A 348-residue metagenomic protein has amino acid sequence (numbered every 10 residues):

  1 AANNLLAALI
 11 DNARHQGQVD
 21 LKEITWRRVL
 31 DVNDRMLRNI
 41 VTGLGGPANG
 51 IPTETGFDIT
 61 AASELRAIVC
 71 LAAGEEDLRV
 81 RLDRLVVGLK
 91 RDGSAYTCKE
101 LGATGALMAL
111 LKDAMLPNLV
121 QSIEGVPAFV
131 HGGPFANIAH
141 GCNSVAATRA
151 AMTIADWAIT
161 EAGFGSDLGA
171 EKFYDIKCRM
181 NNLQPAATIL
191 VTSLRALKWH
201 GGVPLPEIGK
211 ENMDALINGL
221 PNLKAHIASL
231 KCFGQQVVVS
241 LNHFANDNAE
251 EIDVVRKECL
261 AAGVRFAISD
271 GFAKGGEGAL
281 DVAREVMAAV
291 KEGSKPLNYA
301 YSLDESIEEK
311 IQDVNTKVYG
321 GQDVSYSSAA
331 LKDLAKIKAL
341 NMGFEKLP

Functional and structural regions predicted by a protein language model:
A1-P348: Flexible phosphate-sensing "switch/lid" loops adjacent to ATP/NTP-binding sites across phosphate-transfer
